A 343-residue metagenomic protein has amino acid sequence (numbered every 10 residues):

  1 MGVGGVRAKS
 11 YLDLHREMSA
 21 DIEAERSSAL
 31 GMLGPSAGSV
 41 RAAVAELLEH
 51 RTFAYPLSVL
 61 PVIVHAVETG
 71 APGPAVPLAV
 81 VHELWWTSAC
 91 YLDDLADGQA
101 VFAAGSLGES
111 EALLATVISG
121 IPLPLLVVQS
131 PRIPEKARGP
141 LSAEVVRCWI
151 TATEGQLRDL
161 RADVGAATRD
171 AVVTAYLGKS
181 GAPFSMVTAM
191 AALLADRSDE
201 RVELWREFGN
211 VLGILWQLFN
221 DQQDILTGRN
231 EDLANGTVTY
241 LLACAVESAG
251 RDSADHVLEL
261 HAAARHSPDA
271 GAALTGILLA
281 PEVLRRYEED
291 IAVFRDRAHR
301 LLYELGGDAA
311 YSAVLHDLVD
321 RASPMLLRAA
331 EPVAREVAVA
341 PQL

Functional and structural regions predicted by a protein language model:
M1-S106, L157-A167, R295, L315-L343: Conserved N-terminal diphosphate/IPP-binding helix and adjacent helical/loop segment of trans-prenyltransferase domains
L12, G139-A143, T174, E203-R206 (+2 more regions): Short, charged, amphipathic alpha-helical segments
E46-A54, E109-A115, V173-Y176, R229-E231 (+2 more regions): Solvent-exposed loop and edge beta-strand segments that line ligand/cofactor-binding and catalytic clefts
V59, A71-W85, L114, G139-L141 (+1 more regions): Alpha-helical scaffolds flanking conserved acidic
V62-V67, C90-G108, G120-L125, A152-V164 (+3 more regions): Acidic, Mg2+-coordinating active-site segments of isoprenoid diphosphate-utilizing enzymes
P72-P74, R132-R138, S198-D199, A249-V257 (+1 more regions): Structural helix-adjacent loops and short alpha-helical linkers that scaffold large soluble proteins
A112-T116, A137, W149, T168-P183 (+3 more regions): Short, contiguous, pocket-lining structural segments that sit at or immediately flank catalytic/ligand-binding sites
V128-V145, H256-E259, L284: Transmembrane helix-loop-helix
